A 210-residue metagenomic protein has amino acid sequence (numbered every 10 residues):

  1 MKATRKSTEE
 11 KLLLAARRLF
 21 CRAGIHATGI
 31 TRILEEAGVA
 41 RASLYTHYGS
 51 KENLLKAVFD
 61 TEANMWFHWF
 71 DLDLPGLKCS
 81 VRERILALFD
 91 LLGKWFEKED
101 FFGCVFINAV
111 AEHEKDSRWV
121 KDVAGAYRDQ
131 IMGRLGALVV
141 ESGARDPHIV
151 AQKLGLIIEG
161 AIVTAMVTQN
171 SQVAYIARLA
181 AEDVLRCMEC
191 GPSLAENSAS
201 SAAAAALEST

Functional and structural regions predicted by a protein language model:
E9-E10, I30, E52, K56 (+9 more regions): Short, structured helix-loop boundary elements
K11, R18-N53, A57: Helix-turn-helix
L13, F67, L86, D129-M132 (+3 more regions): An amphipathic alpha-helix signature
R18, R22, S50, L72 (+8 more regions): Conserved amphipathic alpha-helical interaction elements at protein-protein interfaces in regulatory, energy-coupling
A57, D71-K98, E141, P147 (+1 more regions): Hydrophobic alpha-helical connector segments
D60-F67: Short, basic, alpha-helical segments at the C-terminal edge of helix-turn-helix-like DNA-binding modules
E83-R84, K98-R118, D122: Amphipathic alpha-helical segments used for helix-helix packing
V120-Y127, V140-S198, L207-T210: Hydrophobic/aromatic-rich alpha-helical bundle segments in the mid-to-C-terminal region
